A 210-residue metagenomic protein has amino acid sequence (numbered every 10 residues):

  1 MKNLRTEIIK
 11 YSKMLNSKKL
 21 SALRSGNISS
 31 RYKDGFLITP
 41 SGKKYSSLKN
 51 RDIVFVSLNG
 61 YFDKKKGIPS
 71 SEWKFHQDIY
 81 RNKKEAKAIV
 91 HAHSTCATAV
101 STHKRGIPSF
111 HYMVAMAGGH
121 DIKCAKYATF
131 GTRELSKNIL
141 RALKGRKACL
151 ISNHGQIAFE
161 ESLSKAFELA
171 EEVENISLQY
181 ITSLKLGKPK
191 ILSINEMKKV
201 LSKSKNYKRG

Functional and structural regions predicted by a protein language model:
M1-G210: Glycine-rich flexible loops
